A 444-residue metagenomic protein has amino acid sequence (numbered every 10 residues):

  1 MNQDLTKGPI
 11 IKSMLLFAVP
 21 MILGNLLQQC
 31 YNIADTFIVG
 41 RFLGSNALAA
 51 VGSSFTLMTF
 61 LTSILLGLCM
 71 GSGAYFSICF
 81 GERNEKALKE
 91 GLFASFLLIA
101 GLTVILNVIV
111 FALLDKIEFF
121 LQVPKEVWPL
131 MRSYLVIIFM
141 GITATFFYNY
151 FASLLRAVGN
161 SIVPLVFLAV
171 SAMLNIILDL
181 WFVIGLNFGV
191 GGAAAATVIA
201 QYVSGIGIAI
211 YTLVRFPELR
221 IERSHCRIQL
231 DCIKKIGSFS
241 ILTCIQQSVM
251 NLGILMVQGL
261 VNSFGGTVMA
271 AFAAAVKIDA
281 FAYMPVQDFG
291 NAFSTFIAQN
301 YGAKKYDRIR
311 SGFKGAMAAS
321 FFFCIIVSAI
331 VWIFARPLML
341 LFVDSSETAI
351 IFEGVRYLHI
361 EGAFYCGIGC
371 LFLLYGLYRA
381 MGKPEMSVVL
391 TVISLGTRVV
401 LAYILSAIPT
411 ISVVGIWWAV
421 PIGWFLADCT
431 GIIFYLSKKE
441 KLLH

Functional and structural regions predicted by a protein language model:
M1-A18, F76-G141, N187-I241, I297-F364 (+1 more regions): Short alpha-helical transmembrane segments in multi-pass integral membrane proteins
K7, I11-C30, A34, L57-I64 (+7 more regions): Residue-level signal for short hydrophobic patches within transmembrane helices of multi-pass membrane transporters
L16-D35, I137, S171, A200-S204 (+3 more regions): Transmembrane helical elements of multi-pass membrane transporters/channels
A18, I22, L26, C30 (+20 more regions): Generic alpha-helical transmembrane segments of integral inner-membrane proteins, especially permease/transport modules
L26, C30-A49, E118-K125, W181-F188 (+6 more regions): Helix-terminus/linker motif at the lipid-water interface of multi-pass membrane proteins
S45-T56, L135, A194, G266-F281 (+2 more regions): Small-residue hotspots at the loop-to-helix junctions and early N-terminal turns of transmembrane alpha-helices
L48-V108, T145-P164, A271-A335, I368-G382 (+1 more regions): Small-residue-rich hydrophobic transmembrane alpha-helices
C69, I137-R156, P164-A172, A193-I208 (+4 more regions): Short runs within selected transmembrane alpha-helices of multi-pass transporters and secretion channels
